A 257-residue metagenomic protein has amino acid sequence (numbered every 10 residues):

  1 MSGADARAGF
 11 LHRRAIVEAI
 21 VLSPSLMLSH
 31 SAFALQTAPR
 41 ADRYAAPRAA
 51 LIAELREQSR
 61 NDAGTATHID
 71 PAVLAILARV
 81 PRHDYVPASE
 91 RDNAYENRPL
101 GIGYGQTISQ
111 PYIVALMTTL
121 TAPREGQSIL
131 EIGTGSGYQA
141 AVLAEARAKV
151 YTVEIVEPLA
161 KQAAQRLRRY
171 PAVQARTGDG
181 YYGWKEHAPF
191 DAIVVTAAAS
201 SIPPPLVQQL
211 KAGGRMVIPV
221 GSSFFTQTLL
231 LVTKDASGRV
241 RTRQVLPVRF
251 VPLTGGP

Functional and structural regions predicted by a protein language model:
D5-S23: N-terminal secretory signal peptides and thylakoid transit peptides that target proteins across membranes
S29-S31: N-terminal signal peptide c-region/cleavage motif recognized by signal peptidases
L35-L130, A146, K161, A236 (+1 more regions): Class I SAM-dependent transferase core
A122-V240: Conserved nucleotide-cofactor-binding alpha/beta core module
